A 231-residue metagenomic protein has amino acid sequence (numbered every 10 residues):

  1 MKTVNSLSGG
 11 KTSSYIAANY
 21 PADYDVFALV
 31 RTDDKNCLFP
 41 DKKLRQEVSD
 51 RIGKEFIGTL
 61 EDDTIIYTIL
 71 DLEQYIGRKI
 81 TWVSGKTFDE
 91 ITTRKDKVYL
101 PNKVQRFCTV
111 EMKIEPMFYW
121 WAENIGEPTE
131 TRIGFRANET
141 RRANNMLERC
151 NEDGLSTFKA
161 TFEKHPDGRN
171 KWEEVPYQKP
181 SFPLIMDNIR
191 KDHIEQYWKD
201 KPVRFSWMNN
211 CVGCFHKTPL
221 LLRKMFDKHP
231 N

Functional and structural regions predicted by a protein language model:
M1-N231: Nucleotide-activated chemistry modules centered on ATP-dependent adenylation/adenylyltransferase
